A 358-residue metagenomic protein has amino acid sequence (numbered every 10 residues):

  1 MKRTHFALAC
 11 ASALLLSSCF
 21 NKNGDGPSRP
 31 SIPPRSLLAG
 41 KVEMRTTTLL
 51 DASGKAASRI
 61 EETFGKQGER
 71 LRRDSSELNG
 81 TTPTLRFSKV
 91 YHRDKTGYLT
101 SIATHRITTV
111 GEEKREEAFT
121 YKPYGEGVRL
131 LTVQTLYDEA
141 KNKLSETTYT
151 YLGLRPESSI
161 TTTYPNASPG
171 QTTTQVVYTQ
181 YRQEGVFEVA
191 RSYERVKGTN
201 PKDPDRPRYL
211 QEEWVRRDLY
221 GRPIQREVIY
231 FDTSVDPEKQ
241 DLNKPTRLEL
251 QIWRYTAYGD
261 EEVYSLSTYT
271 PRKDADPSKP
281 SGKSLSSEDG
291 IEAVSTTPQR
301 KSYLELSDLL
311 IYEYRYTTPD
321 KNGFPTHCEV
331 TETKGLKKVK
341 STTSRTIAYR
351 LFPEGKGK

Functional and structural regions predicted by a protein language model:
M1-A7: Bacterial N-terminal signal peptides that target proteins for export
A9-A13: Sec-dependent N-terminal signal peptides
L16-S18: C-terminal motif of bacterial Sec signal peptides marking the signal peptidase cleavage site
F20-K358: Buried hydrophobic residues that stabilize the cores of well-folded domains
